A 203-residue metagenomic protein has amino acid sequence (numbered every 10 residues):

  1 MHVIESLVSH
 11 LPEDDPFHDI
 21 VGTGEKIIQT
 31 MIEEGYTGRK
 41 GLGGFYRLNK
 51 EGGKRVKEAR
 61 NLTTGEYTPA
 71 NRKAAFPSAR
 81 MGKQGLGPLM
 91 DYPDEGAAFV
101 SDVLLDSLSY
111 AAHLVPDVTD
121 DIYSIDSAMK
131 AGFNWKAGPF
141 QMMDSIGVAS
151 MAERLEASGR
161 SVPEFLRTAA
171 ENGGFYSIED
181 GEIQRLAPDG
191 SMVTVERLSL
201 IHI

Functional and structural regions predicted by a protein language model:
M1-I201: N-terminal glycine-rich phosphate-binding loop for ADP-containing cofactors
